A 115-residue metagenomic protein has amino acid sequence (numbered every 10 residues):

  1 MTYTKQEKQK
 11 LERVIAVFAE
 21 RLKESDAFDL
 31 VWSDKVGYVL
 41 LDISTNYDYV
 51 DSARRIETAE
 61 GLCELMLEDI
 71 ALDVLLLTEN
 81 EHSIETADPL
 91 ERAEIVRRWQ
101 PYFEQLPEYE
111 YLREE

Functional and structural regions predicted by a protein language model:
M1-Q6, Q105-E115: Short intrinsically disordered terminal tails
M1-S25: Negatively charged, low-complexity tracts enriched in Asp/Glu with abundant Ser/Thr
K10-E12, K23, I56-E57, E94 (+2 more regions): Small/flexible residues
L11-A16, S83, E104, L112: Short amphipathic alpha-helical "recognition" segments used for binding
A27-D29: A structural feature marking regular secondary structure
W32-Y109: Acidic, low-complexity, intrinsically disordered interaction modules
